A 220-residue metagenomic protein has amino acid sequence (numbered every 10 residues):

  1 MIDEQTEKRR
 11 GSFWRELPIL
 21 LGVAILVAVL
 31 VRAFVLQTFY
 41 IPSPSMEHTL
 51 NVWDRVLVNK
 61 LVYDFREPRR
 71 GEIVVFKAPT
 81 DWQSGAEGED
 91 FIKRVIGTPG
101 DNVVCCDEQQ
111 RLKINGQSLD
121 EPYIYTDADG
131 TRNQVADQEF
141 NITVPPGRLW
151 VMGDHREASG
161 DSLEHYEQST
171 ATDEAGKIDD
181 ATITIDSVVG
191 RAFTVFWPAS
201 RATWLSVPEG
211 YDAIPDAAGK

Functional and structural regions predicted by a protein language model:
I2-W14, P18-I19, L30, F34-Y40 (+1 more regions): Soluble "head" domains of membrane/secretory-pathway proteins
